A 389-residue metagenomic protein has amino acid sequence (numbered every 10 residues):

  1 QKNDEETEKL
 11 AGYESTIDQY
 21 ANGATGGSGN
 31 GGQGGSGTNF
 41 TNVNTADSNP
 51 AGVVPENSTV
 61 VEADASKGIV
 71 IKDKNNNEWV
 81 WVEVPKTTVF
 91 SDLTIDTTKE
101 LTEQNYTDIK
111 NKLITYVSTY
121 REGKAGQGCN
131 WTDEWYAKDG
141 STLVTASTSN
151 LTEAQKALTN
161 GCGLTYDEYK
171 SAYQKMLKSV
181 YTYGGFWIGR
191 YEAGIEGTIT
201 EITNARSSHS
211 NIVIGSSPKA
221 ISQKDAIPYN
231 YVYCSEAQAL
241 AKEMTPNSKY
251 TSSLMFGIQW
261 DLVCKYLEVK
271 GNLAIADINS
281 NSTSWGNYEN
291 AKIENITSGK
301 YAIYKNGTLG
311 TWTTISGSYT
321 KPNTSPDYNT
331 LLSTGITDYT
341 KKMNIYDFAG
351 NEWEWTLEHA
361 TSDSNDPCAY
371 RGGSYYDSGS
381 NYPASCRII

Functional and structural regions predicted by a protein language model:
Q1-N30: A signal for long, low-complexity, Ser/Thr/Asn-enriched, surface-exposed stalk/shaft and domain-boundary segments
G27-D92: GGW-centered surface loops in extracellular recognition modules
N75-N76, Q104-D347: Short aromatic-cysteine micro-motif
V80-V82, W187-G189, W353-E354: Short hydrophobic-aromatic micro-motifs
P85-V89, E192-I195, L357-S362, Y375-D377: Acidic glycine-/aspartate-rich tracts in secreted/extracellular proteins
T94-D96, E100, S253: A long-range scaffold signal marking pre-active-site subdomains of enzyme folds
A349-H359: Active-site-proximal beta-strands of protease catalytic cores
E358, D363-I389: Alpha-helix capping/hinge segments and adjacent helical runs
